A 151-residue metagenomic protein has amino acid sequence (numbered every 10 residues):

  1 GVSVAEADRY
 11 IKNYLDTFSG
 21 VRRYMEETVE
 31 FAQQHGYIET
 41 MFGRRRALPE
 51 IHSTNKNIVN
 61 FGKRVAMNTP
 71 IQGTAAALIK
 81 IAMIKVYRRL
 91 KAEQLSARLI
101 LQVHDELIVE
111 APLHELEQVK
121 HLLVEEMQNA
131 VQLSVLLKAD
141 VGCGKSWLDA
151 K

Functional and structural regions predicted by a protein language model:
G1-K151: Conserved catalytic core of nucleotide polymerization and phosphodiester-bond processing enzymes
